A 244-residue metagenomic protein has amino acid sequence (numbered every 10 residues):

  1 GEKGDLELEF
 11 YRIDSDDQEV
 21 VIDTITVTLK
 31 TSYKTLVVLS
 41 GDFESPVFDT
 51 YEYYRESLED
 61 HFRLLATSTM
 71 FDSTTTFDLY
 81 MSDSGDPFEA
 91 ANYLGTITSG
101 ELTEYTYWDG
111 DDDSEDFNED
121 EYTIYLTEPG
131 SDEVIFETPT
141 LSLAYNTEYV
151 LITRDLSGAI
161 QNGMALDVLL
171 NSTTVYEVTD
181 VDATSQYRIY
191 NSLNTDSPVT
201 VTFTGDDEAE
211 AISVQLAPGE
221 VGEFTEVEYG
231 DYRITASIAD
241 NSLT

Functional and structural regions predicted by a protein language model:
G1-T244: Intrinsically disordered, low-complexity polar regions and short flexible loop motifs
